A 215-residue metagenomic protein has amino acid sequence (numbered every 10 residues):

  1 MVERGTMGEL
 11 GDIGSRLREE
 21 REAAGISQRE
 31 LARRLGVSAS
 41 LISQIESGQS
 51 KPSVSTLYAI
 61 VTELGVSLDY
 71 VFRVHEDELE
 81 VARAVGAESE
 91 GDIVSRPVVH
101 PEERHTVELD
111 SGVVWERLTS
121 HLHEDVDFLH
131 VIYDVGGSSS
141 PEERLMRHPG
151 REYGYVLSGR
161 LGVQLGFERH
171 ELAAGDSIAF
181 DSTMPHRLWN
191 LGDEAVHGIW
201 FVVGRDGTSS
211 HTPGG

Functional and structural regions predicted by a protein language model:
S15-R34: Short basic helix-loop element that most often maps to the first helix and adjoining turn of HTH DNA-binding modules
G36-S50: Recognition helix of helix-turn-helix/homeodomain-like DNA-binding domains that insert into the DNA major groove
S55-Y70, E76: DNA major-groove recognition helix of helix-turn-helix/homeodomain DNA-binding modules
V74-S111: Short, charged recognition helix plus adjacent turn of helix-turn-helix-like nucleic-acid-binding domains
P97, P101-E143, W200: A short glycine-rich, His/Asp/Glu-containing loop-to-beta-strand
V113-V114, E124, A173-A174, S182-T208: Ligand-binding loop in jelly-roll beta-barrel domains
H130-D134, R147-V163: Short, conserved beta-strand element in jelly-roll/cupin
S139, G162, R169, I178 (+1 more regions): Histidine-centered metal-chelating micro-motifs
